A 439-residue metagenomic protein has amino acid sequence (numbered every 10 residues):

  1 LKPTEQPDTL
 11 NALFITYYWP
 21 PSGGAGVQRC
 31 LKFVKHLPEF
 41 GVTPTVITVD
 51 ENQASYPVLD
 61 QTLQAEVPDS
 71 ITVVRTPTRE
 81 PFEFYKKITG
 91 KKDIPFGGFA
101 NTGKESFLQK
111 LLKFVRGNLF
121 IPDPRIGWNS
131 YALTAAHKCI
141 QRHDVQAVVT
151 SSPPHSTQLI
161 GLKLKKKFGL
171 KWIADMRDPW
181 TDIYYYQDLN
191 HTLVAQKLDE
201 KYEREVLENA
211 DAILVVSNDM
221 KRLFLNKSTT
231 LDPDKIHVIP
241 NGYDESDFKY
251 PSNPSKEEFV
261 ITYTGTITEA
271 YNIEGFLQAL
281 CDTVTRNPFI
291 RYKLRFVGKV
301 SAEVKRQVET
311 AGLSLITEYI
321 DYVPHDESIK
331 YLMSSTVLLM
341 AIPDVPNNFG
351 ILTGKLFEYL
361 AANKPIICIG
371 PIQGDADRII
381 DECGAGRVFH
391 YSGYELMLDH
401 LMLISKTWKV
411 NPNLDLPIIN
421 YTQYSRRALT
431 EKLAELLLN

Functional and structural regions predicted by a protein language model:
L1-F82, A212, N218-K221, E431 (+1 more regions): N-terminal subdomain of nucleotide-sugar transferases
L13, P254-Y271, L277-Q278, L429: Conserved donor-binding/catalytic core segment of Leloir-type glycosyltransferases
V49-I126, S130: A conserved catalytic-core segment of Leloir-type glycosyltransferases
H137, S156-L159, K163-K167, L193-I213: Membrane-proximal helix-turn-helix segments that form the acceptor-binding/catalytic region of lipid-linked
E200, E205-K235: A short, active-site helix/loop in glycosyltransferases that binds the activated sugar's phosphate group
D211, L332-F349: Acidic donor-binding loop of glycosyltransferase active sites
D219, I239-G242: Carbohydrate-associated surface elements
F296-G298, E303-I329: Nucleotide-activated donor-binding/catalytic signature segment of Leloir-type glycosyltransferases, i.e., the conserved
